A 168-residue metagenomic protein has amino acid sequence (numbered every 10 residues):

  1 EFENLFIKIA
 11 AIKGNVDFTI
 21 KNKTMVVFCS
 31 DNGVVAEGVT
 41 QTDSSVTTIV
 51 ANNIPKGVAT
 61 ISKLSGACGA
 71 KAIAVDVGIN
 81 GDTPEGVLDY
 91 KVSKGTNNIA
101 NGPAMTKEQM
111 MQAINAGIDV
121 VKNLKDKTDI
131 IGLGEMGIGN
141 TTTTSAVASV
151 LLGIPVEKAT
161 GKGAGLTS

Functional and structural regions predicted by a protein language model:
E1-S168: N-terminal loops that bind phosphate or other acidic moieties and the adjacent beta-alpha structural core
